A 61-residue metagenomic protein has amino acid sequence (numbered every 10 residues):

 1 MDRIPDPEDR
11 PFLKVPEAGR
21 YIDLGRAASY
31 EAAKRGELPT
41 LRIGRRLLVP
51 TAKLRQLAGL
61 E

Functional and structural regions predicted by a protein language model:
D2-E31, L60: Polyanion-binding surface elements
F12-E17, P39-E61: Short helix-start
Y21-L48: Major-groove DNA-recognition helix of helix-turn-helix-type DNA-binding domains
